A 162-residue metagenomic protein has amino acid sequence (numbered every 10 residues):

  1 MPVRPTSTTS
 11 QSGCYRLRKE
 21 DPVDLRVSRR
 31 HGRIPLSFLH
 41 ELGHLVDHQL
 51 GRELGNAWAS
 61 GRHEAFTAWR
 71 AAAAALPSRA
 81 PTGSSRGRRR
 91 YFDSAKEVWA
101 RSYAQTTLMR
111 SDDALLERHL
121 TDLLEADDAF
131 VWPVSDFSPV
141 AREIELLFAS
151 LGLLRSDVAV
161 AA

Functional and structural regions predicted by a protein language model:
M1-A162: Active-site-flanking segments in enzyme catalytic domains
